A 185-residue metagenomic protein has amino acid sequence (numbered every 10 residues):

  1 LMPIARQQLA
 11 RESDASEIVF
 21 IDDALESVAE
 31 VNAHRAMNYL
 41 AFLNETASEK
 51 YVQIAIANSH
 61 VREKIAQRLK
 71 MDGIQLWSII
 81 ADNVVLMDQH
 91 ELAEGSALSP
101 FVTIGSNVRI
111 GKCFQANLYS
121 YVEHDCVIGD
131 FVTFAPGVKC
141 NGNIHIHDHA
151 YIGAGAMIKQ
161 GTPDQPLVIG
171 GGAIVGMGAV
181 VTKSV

Functional and structural regions predicted by a protein language model:
L1-A5: Glycine-rich adenosine-cofactor-binding loop
R6-Q7, D22-E26, I65-A66, G142-H145: Intrinsically disordered, low-complexity boundary segments flanking structured domains
Q7-S13, N44: Alpha-helix termini
R11-A29: NAD(P)-binding Rossmann-fold cofactor-contacting core
I18, K50-Y51, E94, K112: Conserved acidic residues
L25-V85: Phosphate-bearing ligand-interacting subdomains that bind or position ATP/ADP/UDP/GDP/NAD(P) or nucleotide-linked
I79-V185: Structural signal for interior beta-strand "rungs" in well-ordered beta-sheet cores of soluble enzyme domains
